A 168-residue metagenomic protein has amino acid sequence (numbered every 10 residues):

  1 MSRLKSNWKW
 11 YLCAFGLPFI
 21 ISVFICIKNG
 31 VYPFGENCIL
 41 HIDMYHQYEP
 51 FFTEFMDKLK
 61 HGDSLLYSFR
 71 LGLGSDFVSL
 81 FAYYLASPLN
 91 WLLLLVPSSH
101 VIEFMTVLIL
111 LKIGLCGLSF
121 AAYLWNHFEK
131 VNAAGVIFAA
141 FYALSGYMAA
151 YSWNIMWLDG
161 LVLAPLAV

Functional and structural regions predicted by a protein language model:
M1-V31: Start-transfer (signal-anchor) and selected internal transmembrane alpha helices of multi-pass inner/ER membrane
S2, K9-Y11, L92, N126 (+2 more regions): Short linear interaction motif-like sites in intrinsically disordered regions of transcription factors
N7, K58-L59, H127: Hydrophobic helix-cap positions at the C-terminus of alpha-helices in RecA-like/P-loop ATPase nucleotide-binding cores
Y11-G16, V107, V136-A140: Hydrophobic alpha-helical transmembrane segments
I21-F120, A140-V162: Membrane-interface coil-to-helix junctions
A121-A143: Transmembrane-helix signature of polytopic, membrane-embedded enzymes that assemble or transfer cell-envelope glycans
A167-V168: Membrane-interface transmembrane helices that cradle and orient dolichyl/undecaprenyl
